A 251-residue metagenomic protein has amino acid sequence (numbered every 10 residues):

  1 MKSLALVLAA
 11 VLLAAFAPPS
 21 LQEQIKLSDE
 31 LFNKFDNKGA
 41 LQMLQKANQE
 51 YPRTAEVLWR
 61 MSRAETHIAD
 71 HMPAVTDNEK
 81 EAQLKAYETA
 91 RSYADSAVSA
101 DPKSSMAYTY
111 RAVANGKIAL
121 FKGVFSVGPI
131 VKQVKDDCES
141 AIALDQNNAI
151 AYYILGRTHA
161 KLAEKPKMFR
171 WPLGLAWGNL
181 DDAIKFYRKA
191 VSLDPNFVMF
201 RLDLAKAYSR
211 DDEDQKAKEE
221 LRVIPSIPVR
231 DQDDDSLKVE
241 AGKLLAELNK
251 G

Functional and structural regions predicted by a protein language model:
L4, L8-E23: Bacterial Sec-dependent signal peptides at the C-terminal "C-region" and cleavage site
S20-Q49, E56: Start-of-domain marker
K26, R60, H67, Y110 (+6 more regions): "A position-specific structural signal for the A-helix of alpha-solenoid helical repeats
L31, F35-Q42, R63-K103, V113-N147 (+3 more regions): Short coil/linker segments at helix-helix boundaries
K46-E65, S104-M106: Short, charge-rich amphipathic alpha-helical segments embedded in non-transmembrane helical bundles/solenoids
D181-V223: Glycine/small-residue-rich hydrophobic helix-like segments
V198-M199, D203, A207, E219-R222 (+1 more regions): Terminal, low-structured helical/coil segments at or just beyond the last alpha-helical repeat
